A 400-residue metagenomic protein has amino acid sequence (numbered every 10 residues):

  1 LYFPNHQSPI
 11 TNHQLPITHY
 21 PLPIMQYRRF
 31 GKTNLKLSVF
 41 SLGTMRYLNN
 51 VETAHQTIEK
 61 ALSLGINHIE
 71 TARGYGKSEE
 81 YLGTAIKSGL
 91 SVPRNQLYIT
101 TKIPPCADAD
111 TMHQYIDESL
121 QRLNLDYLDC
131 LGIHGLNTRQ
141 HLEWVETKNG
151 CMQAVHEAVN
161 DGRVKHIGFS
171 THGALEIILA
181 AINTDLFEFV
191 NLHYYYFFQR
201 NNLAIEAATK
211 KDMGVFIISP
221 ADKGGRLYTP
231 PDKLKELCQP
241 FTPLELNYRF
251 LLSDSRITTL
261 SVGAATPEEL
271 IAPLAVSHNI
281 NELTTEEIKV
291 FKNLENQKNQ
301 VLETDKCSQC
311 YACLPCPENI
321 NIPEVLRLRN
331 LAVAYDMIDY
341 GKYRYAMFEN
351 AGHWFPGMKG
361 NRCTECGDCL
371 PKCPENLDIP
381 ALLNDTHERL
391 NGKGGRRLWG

Functional and structural regions predicted by a protein language model:
P4-P23: Arg/Gly-rich low-complexity intrinsically disordered repeat tracts
I24-L97: N-terminal binding-site loop/beta-alpha segment at the start of enzyme catalytic domains that lines or forms
Y27, I58, E79, G83-I86 (+7 more regions): Generic structural signal for well-ordered alpha-helices, preferentially at hydrophobic/aromatic core positions
F30, L42, I69, L82 (+11 more regions): Conserved, mostly hydrophobic/aromatic
E52, S63, A107-L203, T209-I217 (+4 more regions): Glycine/proline-rich, positively charged, aromatic-decorated active-site loop/lid region on the catalytic face
L62, I66-N67, I86, L203-G400: Structured C-terminal cap/extension of enzyme domains
N67-R73, T101, K165-F169, F189-H193 (+2 more regions): Short catalytic-loop micro-motif centered on adjacent basic/acidic residues
Y75, V92-H113, H134-N137: Structural motif corresponding to the early beta-alpha repeats
